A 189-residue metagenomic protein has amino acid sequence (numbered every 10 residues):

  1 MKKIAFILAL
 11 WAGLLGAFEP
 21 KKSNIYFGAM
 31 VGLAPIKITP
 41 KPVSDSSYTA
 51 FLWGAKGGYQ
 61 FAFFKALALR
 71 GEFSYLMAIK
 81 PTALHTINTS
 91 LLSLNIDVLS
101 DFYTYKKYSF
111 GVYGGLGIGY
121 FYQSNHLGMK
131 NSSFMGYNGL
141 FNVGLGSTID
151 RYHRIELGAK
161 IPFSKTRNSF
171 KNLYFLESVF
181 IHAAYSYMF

Functional and structural regions predicted by a protein language model:
M1-K22: Cleavable N-terminal export/targeting peptides
E19-V31: Short N-terminal segments immediately surrounding and downstream of signal-peptide cleavage
I25, L33-P35, T49-H126, A184-Y187: Gram-negative (and chloroplast) outer-membrane scaffold detector with strong preference for beta-barrel transmembrane
G28-A29, L33-S44: N-terminal targeting signals for Sec/Tat export/insertion, comprising classic cleavable signal peptides
P40-V43, S74-L84, N88-L91, S132-F189: Predominantly the C-terminal beta-signal and adjacent terminal strand-loop region of outer-membrane beta-barrel
N125-S133: C-terminal beta-barrel architecture of Gram-negative outer-membrane proteins
